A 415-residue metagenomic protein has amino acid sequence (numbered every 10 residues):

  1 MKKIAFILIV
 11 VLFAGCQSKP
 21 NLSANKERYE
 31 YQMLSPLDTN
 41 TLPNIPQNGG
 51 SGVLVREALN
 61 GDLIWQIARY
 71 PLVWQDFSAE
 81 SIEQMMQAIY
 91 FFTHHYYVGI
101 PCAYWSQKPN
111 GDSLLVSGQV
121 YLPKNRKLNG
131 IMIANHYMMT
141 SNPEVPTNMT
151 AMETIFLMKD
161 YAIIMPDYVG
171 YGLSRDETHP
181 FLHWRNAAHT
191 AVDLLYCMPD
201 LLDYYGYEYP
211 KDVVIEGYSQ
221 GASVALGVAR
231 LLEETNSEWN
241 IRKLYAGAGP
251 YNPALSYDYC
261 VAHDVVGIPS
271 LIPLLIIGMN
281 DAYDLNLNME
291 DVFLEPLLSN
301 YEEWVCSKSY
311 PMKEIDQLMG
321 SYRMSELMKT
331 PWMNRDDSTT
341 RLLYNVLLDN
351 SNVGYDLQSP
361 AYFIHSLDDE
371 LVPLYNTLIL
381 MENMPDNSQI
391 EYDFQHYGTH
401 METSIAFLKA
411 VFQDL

Functional and structural regions predicted by a protein language model:
K19-V116, L122-K127: Catalytic-loop region of hydrolases
S35-D38, P46-G49, G247-G354: Accessory cap/linker subdomain of secreted extracellular hydrolases
P109-S117, Y121-K159, R175: Short, surface-exposed "cap/lid" segments of acyl-processing enzymes
L122-N125, Y196-E216, T235-W239: Gly/Ser-rich "nucleophile elbow"/oxyanion-hole loop immediately N-terminal to the catalytic nucleophile in hydrolases
F181-Y204: Alpha/beta-hydrolase active-site loop
P253, L367-P373: Acidic catalytic loop of the alpha/beta-hydrolase fold
D258, D336-V346, N350, L371-L415: C-terminal catalytic histidine-bearing segment of alpha/beta-hydrolase fold enzymes
L357, Y362-D369: Short beta-strand/loop motif that positions the catalytic acidic residue of the alpha/beta-hydrolase fold
